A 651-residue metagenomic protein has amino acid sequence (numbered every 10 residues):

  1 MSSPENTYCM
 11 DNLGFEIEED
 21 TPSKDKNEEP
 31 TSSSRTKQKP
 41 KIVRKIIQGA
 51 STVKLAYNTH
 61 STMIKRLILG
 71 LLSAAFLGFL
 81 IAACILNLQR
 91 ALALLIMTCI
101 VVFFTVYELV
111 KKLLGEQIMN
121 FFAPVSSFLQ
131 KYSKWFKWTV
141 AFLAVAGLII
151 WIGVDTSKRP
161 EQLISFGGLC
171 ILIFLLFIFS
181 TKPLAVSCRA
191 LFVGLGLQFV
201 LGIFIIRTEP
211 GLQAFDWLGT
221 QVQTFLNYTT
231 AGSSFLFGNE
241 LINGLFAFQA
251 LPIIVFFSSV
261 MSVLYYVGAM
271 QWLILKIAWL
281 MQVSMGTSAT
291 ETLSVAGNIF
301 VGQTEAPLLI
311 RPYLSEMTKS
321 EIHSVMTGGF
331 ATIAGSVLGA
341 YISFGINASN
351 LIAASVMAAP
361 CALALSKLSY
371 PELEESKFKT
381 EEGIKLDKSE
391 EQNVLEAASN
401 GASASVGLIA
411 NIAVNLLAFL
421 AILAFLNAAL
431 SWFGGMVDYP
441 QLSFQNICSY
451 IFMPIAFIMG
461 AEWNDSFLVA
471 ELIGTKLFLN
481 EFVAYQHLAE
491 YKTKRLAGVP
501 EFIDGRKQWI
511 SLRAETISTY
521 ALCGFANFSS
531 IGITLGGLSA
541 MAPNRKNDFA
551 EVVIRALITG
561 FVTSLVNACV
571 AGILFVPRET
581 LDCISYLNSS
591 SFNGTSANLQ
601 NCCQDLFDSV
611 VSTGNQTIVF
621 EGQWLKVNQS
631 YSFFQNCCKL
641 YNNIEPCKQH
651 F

Functional and structural regions predicted by a protein language model:
M1-K45: Intrinsically disordered, low-complexity cytosolic terminal tails
P40, V101-Q117, G153-D155, G339-K385 (+3 more regions): Juxtamembrane and boundary regions of transmembrane helices in multi-pass small-molecule transporters and channels
L92-M97, K158-L169, T519, C523-N527: Structural signature of hydrophobic alpha-helical transmembrane segments
L113-Q117, Q162-L163, S187, L191-L195 (+6 more regions): Interfacial/capping segments of alpha-helical transmembrane domains
L191-Q213, A231-Y265, G401-A428, A461-V469 (+1 more regions): Core transmembrane alpha-helical segments of multi-pass membrane transporters/permeases
F225-T229, L275-L309, E374-A397, Q441-Y450 (+4 more regions): Juxtamembrane inter-helical linkers in multi-pass membrane proteins
Q282-I342, A470-V570: Alpha-helical membrane segments and immediately flanking helix-loop junctions that form or couple to the substrate/ion
S403-D504, T617-F634, K639-I644: Transmembrane helical segments that form the transport core of multi-pass membrane transport proteins
